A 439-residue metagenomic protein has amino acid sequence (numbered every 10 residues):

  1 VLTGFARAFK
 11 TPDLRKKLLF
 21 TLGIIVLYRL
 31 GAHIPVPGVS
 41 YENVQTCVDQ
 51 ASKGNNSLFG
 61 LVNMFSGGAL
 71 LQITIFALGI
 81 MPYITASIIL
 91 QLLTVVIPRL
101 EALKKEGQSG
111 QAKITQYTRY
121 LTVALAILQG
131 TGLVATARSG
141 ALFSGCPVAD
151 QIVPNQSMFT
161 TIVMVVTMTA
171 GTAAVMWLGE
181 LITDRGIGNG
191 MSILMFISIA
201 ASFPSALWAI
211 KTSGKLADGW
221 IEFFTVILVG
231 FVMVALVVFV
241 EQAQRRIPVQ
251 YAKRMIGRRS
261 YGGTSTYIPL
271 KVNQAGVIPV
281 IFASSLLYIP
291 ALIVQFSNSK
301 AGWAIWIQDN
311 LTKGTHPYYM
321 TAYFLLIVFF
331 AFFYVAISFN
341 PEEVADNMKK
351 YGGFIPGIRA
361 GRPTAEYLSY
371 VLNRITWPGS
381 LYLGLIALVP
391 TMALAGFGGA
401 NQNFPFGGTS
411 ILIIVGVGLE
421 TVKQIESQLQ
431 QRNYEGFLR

Functional and structural regions predicted by a protein language model:
V1-K104, S109-R439: N-terminal cationic and glycine-rich segments that engage phosphates or anionic surfaces
